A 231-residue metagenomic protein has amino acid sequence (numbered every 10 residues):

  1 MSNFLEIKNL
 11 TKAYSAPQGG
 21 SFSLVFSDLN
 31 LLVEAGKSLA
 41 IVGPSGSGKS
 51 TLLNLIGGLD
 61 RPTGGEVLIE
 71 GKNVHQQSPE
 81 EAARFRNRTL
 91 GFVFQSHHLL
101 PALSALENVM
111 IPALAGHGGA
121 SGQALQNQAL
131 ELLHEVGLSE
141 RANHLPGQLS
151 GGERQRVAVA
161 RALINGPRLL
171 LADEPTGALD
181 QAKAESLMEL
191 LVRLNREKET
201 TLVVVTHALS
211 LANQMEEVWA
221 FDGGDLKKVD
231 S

Functional and structural regions predicted by a protein language model:
F4-L5, L10-F221: ABC family nucleotide-binding domain
V218-S231: H-loop (His-switch) and adjacent beta-strand-loop-beta switch element of ABC-type ATPase nucleotide-binding domains
